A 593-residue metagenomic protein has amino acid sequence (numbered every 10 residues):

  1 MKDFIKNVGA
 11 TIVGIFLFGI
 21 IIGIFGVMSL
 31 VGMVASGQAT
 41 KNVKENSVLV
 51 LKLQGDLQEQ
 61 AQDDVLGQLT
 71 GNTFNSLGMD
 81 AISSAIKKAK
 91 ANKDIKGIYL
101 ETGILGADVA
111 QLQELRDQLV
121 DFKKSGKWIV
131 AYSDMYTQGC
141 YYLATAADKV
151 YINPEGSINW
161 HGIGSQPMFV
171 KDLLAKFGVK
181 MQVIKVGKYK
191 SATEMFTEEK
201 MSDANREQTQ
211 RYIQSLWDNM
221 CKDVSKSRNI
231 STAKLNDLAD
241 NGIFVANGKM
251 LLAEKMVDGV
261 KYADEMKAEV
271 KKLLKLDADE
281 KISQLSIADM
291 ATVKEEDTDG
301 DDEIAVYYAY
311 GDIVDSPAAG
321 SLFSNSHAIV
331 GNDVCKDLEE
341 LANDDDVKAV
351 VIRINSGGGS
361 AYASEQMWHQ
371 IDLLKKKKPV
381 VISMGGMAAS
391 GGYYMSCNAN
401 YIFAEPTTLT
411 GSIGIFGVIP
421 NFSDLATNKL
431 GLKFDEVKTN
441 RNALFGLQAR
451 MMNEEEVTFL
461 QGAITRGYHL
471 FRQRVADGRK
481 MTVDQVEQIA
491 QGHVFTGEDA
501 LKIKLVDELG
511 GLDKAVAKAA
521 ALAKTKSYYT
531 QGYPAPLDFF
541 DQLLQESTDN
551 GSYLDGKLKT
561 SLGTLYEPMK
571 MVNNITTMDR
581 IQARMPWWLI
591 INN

Functional and structural regions predicted by a protein language model:
D3-Q38, N46: Hydrophobic alpha-helical transmembrane signal-anchor segments
T40, L49-P167, D297-L425: Cleft-lining beta-strand/loop regions that shape enzyme active-site pockets
P167, K171-K271, S423-I503, D507-L509 (+2 more regions): Charged, glycine-interspersed solvent-exposed loop segments at helix/strand-loop junctions that cap or gate access
V170-V186, K275-T298, F416, P420 (+4 more regions): Surface-exposed, non-catalytic interaction/assembly patches
M266-A309, D315-G320, M367, K526 (+1 more regions): Extracytoplasmic and endomembrane cell-envelope/extracellular-matrix remodeling and assembly machinery
D299-I304, Y308-D344, A463, P534-N593: Intrinsic disorder and flexible/low-complexity segments
A361-Q366, D499-K502, Q542-S547: Short glycine/threonine-rich loop-to-helix capping motif typified by GTGT followed within a few residues by an Asp-Pro
A521-K524, Y529-P534, I591: C-terminal recognition in membrane/secretory proteostasis and scaffolding
